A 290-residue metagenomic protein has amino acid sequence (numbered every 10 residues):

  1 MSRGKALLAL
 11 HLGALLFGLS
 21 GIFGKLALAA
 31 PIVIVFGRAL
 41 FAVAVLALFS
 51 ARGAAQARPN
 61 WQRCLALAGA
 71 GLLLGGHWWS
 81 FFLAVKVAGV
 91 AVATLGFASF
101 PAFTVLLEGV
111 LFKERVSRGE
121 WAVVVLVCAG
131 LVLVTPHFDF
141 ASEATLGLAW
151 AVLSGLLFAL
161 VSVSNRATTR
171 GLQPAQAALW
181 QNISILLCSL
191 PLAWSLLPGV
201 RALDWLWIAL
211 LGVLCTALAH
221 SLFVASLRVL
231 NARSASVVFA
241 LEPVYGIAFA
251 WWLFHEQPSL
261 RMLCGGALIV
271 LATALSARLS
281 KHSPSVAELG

Functional and structural regions predicted by a protein language model:
M1-G37, G69-L72, S80, F140-A167 (+2 more regions): Glycine-/small-residue-enriched transmembrane alpha-helix faces in small-molecule transporters and effluxers
L16, G53-V92, F97, V105 (+3 more regions): Specific transmembrane alpha-helical segments of multi-pass solute transporters/efflux pumps, especially DMT/EamA
A27, I34, A84, V110-F112 (+6 more regions): Hydrophobic/aromatic residues within transmembrane alpha-helices of multi-pass small-molecule transporters
A29-G76, P101-T104, L126, L157-S164 (+4 more regions): Transmembrane alpha-helices of multi-pass small-molecule transport proteins
A39, P136, D204, L214 (+1 more regions): C-terminal-most transmembrane helix of multi-pass membrane proteins
L46, S50, A68, V116-P136 (+3 more regions): Hydrophobic transmembrane alpha-helices of multi-pass small-molecule transport proteins
L48-G53, F100-A122, V244-C264: C-terminal transmembrane-helix exit sites in multi-pass transporters
A93-S99, N165-S184, T216-W252: Helix-helix packing/entry segments at the starts of transmembrane helices
